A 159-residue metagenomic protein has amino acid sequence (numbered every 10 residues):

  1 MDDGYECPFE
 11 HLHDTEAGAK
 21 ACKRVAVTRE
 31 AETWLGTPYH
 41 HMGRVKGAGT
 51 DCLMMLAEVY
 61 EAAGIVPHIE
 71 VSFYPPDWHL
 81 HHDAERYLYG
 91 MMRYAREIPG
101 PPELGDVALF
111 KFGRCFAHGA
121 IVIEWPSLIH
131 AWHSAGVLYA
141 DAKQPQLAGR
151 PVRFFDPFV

Functional and structural regions predicted by a protein language model:
D2, C7-L12, G18-T37, K143-V159: Non-catalytic ligand/cofactor/substrate-binding and regulatory segments of enzyme domains
A21-T28, V71-L138, A142-K143, F158-V159: ...with weaker cross-activation on analogous glycine-rich loops/strands in unrelated enzymes
G36-Y39, R96: Generic structural signal for secondary-structure transition and capping sites
Y39-G43, P67-S72: Surface-exposed patches in mature extracellular/periplasmic domains of secreted proteins
H40, I129, F155: Residues in well-ordered beta-strands of folded domains
R44-A63: Active-site nucleophilic cysteine motif
G47, I65-V66, E70, L88 (+1 more regions): N-terminal non-globular leader segments, chiefly Sec-dependent signal peptides
